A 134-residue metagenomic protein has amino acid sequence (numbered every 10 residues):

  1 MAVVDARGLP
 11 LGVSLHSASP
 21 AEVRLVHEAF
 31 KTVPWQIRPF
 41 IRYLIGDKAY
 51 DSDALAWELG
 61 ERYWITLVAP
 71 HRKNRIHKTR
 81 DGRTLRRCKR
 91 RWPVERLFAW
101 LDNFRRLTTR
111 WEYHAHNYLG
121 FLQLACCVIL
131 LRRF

Functional and structural regions predicted by a protein language model:
M1-R38: Electropositive, glycine- and tryptophan-enriched low-complexity nucleic-acid-binding patches
G8, E95, L124: A residue-level signal for conserved active-site and pocket-lining positions in enzyme catalytic cores
S19, W35-H114: Helix-centered, glycine/charged polyanion-binding patches within enzymatic domains that contact phosphate-containing
E22-L25, P93, G120-Q123: Catalytic-loop motifs flanking and including active-site residues across diverse enzymes
F121-F134: Charged phosphate-binding loop/patch that engages nucleotide di/tri-phosphates or the phosphate backbone of nucleic
